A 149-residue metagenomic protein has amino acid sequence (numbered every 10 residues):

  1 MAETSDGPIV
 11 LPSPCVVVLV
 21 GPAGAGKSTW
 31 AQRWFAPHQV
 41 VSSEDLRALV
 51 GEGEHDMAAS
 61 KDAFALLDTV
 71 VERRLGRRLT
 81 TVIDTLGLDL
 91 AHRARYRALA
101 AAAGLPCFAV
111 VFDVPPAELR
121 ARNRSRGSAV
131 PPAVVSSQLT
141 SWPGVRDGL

Functional and structural regions predicted by a protein language model:
A2-V20, A25-S28, R33, P37-Q39 (+2 more regions): Conserved GTP-binding G-domain of TRAFAC-class P-loop NTPases and closely related GTPase folds
E3-P8, T69, H92-R93, F108: N-proximal short alpha-helices
A25-L79, A91, E118-R120: Conserved substrate/cofactor phosphate-moiety recognition/catalytic segment in nucleotide-dependent phosphotransferases
L49-G53, L75, G87-S128: ATP-dependent NMP and nucleoside kinases share a basic, alpha-helical "lid"
D56, S60, T85, S128-P131: Alpha-helix initiation/capping motif
S60-D68, L90, D113, P132 (+1 more regions): Amphipathic alpha-helical transducer elements in NTP-driven molecular machines
